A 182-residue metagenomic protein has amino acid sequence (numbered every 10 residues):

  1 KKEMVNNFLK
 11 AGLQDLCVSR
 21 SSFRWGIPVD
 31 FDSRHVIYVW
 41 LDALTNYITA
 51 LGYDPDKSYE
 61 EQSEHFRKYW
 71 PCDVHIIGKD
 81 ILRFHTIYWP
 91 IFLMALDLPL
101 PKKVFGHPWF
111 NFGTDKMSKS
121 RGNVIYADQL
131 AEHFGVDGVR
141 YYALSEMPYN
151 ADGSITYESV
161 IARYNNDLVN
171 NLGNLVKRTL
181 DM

Functional and structural regions predicted by a protein language model:
K1-M182: Structured secondary-structure scaffolds
